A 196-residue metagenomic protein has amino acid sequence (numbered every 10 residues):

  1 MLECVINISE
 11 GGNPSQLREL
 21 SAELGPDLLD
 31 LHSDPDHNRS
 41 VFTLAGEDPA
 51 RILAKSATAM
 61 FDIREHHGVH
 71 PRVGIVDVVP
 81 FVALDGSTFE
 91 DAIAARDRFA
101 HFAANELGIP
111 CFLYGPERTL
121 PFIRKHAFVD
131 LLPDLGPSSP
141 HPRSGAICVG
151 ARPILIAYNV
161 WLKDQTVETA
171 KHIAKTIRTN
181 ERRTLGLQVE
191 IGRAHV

Functional and structural regions predicted by a protein language model:
M1-R193: Long, contiguous binding/interaction regions
